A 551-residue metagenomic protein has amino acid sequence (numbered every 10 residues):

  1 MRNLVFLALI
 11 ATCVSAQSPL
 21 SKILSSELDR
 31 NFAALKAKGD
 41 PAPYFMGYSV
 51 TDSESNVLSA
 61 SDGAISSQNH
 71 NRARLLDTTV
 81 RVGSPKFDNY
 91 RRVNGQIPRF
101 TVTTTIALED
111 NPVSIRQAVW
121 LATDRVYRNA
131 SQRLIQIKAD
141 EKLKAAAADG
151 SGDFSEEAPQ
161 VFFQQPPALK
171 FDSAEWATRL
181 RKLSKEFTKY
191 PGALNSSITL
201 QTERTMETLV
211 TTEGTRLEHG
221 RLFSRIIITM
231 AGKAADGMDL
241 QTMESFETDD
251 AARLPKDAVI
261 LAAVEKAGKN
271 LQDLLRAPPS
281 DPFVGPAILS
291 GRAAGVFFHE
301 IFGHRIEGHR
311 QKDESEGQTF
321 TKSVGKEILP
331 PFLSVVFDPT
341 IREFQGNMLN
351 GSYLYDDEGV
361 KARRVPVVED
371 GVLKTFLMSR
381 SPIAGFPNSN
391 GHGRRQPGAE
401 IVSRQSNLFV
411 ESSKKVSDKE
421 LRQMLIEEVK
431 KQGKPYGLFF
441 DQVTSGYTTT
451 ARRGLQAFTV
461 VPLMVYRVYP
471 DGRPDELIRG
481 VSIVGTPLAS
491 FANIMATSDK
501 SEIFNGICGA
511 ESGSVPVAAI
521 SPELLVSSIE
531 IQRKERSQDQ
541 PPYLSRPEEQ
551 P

Functional and structural regions predicted by a protein language model:
N3-T12: Sec-dependent N-terminal signal peptides
S15-V360, R364, E369-V372, G385 (+6 more regions): Active-site bordering "gate/hinge" segments that shape substrate access to catalytic or cofactor-binding pockets
G220, D356-D357, E400, Q456-F458: Replace "in large, NTP-powered and nucleic-acid-processing enzymes" with "in large, NTP-powered factors and other
G220, L377, L477-R479: Short linear motifs in exposed loops
M243-S245, S379-S381, R479-V481: Residue-level structural signal for beta-strand termini and adjacent loop
P282, V360-A362, I401-Q405, G433-P435 (+1 more regions): Short gly/pro-enriched beta-turn/loop segments at secondary-structure junctions
V372-E428: C-terminal, non-catalytic macromolecule-binding modules
E411-A489, N505-E511: Hydrophobic alpha-helical bundle architecture
